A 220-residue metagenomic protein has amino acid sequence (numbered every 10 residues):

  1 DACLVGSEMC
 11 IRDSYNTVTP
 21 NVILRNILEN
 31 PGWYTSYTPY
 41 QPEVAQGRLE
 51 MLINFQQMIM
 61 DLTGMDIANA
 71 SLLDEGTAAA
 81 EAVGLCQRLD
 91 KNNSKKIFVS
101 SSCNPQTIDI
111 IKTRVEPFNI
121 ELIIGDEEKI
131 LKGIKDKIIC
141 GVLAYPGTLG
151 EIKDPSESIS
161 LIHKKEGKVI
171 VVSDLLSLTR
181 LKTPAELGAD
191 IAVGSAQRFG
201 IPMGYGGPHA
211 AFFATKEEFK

Functional and structural regions predicted by a protein language model:
D1-G6, C10-I11: Single conserved hydrophobic/aromatic residue that forms the stacking wall/gate of nucleotide- or nucleobase-binding
E8, I67-A70, N119-G125: Flexible, glycine/charged-enriched surface loops at secondary-structure junctions
D13-Y15, A196: Short glycine-rich, polar/acidic loop-and-turn segments at beta strand-coil junctions
Y15-N21: Flexible, glycine-rich loop/tail regions that form catalytic "lids" or insertion modules at the edges of active sites
N21-A78, N92: Conserved N-terminal alpha-helix of the aminotransferase class I/II PLP-enzyme fold
T77-K220: Conserved PLP-enzyme active-site core in the AAT-like
